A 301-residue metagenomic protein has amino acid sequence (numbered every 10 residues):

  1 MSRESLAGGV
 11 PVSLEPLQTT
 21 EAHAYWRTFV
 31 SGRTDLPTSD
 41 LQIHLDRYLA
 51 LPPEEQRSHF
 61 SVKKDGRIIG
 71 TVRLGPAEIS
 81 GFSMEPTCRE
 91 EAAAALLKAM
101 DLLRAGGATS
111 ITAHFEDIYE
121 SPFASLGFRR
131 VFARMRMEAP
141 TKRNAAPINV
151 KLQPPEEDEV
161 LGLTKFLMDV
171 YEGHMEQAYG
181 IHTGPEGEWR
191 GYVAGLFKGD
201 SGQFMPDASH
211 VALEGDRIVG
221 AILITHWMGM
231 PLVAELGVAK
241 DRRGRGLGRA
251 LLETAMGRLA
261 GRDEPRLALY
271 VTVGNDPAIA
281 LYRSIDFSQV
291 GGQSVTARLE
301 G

Functional and structural regions predicted by a protein language model:
M1-G8, P76, P86-K151, P155-E156 (+1 more regions): Acyl-donor-binding surface of acyltransferase catalytic domains
G9-R27, K151-Q177: A short beta-loop-alpha structural element at the N-terminal edge of CoA-dependent acyl/N-acetyltransferase catalytic
R27-Q42, F166-H182, D200-S201: Helix-loop element at the rim of GNAT/NAT acetyltransferase active sites that forms part of the acceptor-substrate
G32-L103, E214, I222-P231: Conserved donor-binding loop and adjoining core beta-sheet/short helix segment in diverse acyl/aminoacyl transferases
R47-Y48, L74-A77, A178-M230, L236: A conserved beta-strand-loop-helix scaffold within acyl/acetyltransferase catalytic domains
I68-S83, V131-A133, F204, H226-A234 (+3 more regions): A conserved beta-turn-beta hairpin within the catalytic core of GNAT-like acetyltransferases that forms part
R89-L102, V238, G244-G261, A280-S284: Conserved acetyl-CoA-binding loop-helix of GNAT-fold acetyltransferases
I111-E120, K240, L269-I279, T296-G301: Conserved beta-strand-loop-alpha-helix junction that forms the acyl-donor binding cleft
